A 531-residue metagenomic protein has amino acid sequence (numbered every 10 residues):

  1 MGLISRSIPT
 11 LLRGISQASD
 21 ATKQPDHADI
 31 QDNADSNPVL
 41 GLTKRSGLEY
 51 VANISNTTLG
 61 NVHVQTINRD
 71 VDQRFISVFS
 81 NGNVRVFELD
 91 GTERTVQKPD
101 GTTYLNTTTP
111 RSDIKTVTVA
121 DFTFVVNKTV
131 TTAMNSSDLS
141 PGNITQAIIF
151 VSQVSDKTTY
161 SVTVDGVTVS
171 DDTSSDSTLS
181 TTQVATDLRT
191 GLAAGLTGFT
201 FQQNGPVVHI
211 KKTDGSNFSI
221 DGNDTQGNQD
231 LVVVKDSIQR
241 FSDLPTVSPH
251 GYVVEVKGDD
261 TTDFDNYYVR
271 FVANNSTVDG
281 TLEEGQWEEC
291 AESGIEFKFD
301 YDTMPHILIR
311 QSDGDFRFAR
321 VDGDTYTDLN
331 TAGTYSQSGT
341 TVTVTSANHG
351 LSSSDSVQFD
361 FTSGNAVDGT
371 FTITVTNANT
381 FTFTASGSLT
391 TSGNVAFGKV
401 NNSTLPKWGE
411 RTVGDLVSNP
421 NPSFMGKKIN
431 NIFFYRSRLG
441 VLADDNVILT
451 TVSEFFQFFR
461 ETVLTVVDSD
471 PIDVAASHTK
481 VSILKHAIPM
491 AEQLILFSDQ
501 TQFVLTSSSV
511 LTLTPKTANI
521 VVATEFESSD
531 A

Functional and structural regions predicted by a protein language model:
M1-E93, S237, F241-D328, V400-L484: N-terminal beta-propeller domains
T58-R69, Y104-T118, K428-N431, S482-H486 (+1 more regions): Repeated scaffold domains used in trafficking and secretory/extracellular systems, primarily beta-propellers
V64, S180-L196: Amphipathic, non-transmembrane alpha-helical segments in extracytoplasmic/periplasmic proteins
D72-S80, T123-V126, R438-A443, K485-S498 (+2 more regions): Short beta-strand elements that form the blades of beta-propeller/WD-repeat-like and other beta-sheet-rich scaffold
L89-T95, T102-K157, G205-D236, R240: Hydrophobic or amphipathic alpha-helical targeting/insertion segments
S155-D172, A194-T246, H250-D279, G285: Polar, low-complexity export/assembly segments characteristic of proteins that are secreted or assemble on the cell
G215-R240, E292-T303, D322-V413: Small/polar beta-strand repeat architecture
S453-Q457, T506-L513: Short loop/turn segments immediately following beta-strands, especially the blade-tip and inter-blade linker loops
